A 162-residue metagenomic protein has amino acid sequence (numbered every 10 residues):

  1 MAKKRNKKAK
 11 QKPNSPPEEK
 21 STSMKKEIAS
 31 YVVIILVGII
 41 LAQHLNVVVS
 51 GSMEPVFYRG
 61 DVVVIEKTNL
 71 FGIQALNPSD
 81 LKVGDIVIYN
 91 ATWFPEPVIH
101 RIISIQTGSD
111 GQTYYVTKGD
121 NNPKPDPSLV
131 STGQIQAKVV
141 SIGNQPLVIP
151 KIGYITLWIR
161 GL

Functional and structural regions predicted by a protein language model:
M1-L76, D80, N144-L162: Protein maturation boundaries and topogenic segments
Q43, Y58, K82-G84, P97-H100 (+2 more regions): Extracytoplasmic
S50, S104-Q106, A137: A residue-level detector for short acidic-glycine micro-motifs
T68, T92, D120: Surface loops and adjacent helix of pleckstrin homology
F71-D110: Extracytoplasmic/periplasmic/luminal assembly and interaction segments in envelope/secretory/respiratory proteins
Q112-T156: Extended, hydrophilic extramembrane loops/domains of integral membrane proteins
